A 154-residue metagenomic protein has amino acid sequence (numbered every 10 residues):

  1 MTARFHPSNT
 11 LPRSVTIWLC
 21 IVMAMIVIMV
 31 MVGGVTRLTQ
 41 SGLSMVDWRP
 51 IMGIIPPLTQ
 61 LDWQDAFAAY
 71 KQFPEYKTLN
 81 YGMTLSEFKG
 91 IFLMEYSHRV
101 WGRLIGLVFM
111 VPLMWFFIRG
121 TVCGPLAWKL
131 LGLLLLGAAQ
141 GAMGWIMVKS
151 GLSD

Functional and structural regions predicted by a protein language model:
M1-L11: Short, Lys/Arg-rich, polar N-terminal cytosolic tail immediately upstream of the first transmembrane signal-anchor
V15-I54: N-terminal signal-anchor transmembrane alpha helix
G33, S97-H98, Q140: Conserved histidines in hydrophobic membrane contexts and catalytic metal-binding motifs
T36-D47, G141-D154: Interfacial helix-loop-helix junctions of multi-pass membrane proteins
D47-K77: Long, glycine/tryptophan/cysteine-rich extracytoplasmic
A69-F109: Individual transmembrane alpha-helix segments
R103-G120, L133: Membrane-interfacial alpha-helical segments at the cytosolic side of multi-pass membrane proteins
G124-L134: Membrane-interfacial loop-to-transmembrane alpha-helix junctions, especially the N-terminal start
